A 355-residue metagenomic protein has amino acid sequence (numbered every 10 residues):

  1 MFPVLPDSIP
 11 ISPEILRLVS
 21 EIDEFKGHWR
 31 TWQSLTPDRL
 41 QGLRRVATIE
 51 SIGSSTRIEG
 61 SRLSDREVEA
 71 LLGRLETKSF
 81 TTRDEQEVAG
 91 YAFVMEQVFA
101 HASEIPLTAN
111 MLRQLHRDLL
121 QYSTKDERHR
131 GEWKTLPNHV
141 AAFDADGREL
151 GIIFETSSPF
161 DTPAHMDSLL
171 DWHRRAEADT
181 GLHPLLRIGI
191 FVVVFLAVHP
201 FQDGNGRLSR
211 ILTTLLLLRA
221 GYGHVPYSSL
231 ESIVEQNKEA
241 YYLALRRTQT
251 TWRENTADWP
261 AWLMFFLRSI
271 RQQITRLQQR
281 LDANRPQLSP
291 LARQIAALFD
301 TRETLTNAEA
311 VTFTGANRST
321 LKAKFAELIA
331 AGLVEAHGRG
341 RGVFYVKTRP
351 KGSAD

Functional and structural regions predicted by a protein language model:
M1-D355: FIC/Doc superfamily catalytic core
